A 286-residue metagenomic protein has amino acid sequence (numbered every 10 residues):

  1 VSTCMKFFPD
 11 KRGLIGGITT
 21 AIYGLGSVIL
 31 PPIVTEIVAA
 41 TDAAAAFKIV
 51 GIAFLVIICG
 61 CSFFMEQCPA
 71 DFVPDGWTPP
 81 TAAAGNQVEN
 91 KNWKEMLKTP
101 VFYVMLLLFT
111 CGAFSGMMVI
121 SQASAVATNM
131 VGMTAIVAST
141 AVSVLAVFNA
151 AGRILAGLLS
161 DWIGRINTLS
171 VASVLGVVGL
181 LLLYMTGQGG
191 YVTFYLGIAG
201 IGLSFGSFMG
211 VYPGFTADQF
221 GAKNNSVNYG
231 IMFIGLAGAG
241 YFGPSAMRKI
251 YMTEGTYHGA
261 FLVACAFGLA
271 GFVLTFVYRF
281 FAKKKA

Functional and structural regions predicted by a protein language model:
V1-A21: Cytoplasmic helix-loop-helix junction between adjacent transmembrane helices in 12-TM secondary transporters
Y23-A70: Helix-loop-helix hairpin linking two adjacent transmembrane segments in secondary transporters
S27, Q219-E254: A late C-terminal transmembrane helix in Major Facilitator Superfamily
P32-T41, A46, A127-T128, L159-S160 (+1 more regions): Interfacial helix-cap and linker-helix signal at transmembrane-aqueous boundaries of multi-pass secondary transporters
Q67-N90, A286: Flexible cytoplasmic inter-helical loops of multi-pass small-molecule transporters
K94-A156, P244-M247: Extracytoplasmic gate region of multi-pass secondary transporters
W162-S173: Cytoplasmic membrane-interface "Motif A"-like loop-to-helix N-cap segments of 12-TM Major Facilitator Superfamily
L175-Q188: C-terminal ends and interior cores of transmembrane alpha-helices in multi-pass membrane transporters/permeases
